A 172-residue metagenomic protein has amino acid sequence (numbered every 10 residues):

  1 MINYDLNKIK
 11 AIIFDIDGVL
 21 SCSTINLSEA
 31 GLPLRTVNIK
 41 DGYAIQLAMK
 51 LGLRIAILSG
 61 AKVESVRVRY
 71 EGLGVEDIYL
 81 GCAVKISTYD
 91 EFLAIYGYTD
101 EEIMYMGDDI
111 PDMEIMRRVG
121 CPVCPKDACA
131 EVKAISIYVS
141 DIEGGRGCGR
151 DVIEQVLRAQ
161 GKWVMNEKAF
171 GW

Functional and structural regions predicted by a protein language model:
M1-D5, K162-M165: N-terminal charge/polar-biased segments
I2-V84: Alpha-helical substrate-recognition element adjacent to the catalytic core
G31-L34, L73, D77, I86-W172: Mg2+-dependent phosphoryl-transfer enzymes with acidic/Ser/Thr/Gly-rich catalytic loops
